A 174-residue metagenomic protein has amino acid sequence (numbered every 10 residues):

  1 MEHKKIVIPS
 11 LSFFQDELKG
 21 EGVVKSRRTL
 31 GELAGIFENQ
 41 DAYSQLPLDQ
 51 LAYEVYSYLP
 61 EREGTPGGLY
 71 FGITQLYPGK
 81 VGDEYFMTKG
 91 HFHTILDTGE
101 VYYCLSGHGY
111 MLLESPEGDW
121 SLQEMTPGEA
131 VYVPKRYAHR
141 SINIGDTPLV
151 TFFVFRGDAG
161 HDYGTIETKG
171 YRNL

Functional and structural regions predicted by a protein language model:
M1-E2, Y85: Primarily secretory-pathway and cell-envelope proteins
E2-K19: Non-catalytic accessory regions outside enzyme or core folds
L18-P127, I142-L149, V154-L174: Active-site region of the double-stranded beta-helix
P116, R136-Y137: Short beta->alpha connector loops
Q123, Y132-V133: Short, glycine/acidic-rich beta->alpha junctions
Y132, A138-R140: Hydrophobic beta-strand signal
